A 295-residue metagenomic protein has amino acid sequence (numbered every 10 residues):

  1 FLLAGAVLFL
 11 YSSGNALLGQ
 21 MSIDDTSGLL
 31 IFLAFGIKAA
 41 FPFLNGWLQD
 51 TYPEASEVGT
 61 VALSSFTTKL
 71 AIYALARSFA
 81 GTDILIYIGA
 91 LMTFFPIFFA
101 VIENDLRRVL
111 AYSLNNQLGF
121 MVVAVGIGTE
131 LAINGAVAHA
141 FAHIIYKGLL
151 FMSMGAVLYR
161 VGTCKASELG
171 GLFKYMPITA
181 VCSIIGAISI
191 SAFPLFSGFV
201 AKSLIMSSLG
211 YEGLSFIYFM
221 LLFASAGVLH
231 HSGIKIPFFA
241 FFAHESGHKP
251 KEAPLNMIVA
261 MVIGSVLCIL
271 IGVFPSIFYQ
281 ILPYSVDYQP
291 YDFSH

Functional and structural regions predicted by a protein language model:
F1-N256: Hydrophobic transmembrane alpha-helices and their helix-loop junctions in integral membrane proteins
L3-V7, F94-F95, V262-I269, H295: Hydrophobic core of alpha-helical transmembrane segments in multi-pass integral membrane proteins
A62-S65, M257-I269: Select subsegments of transmembrane alpha-helices in polytopic membrane proteins, especially boundary-proximal
S189-L204, S265-V286: Alpha-helical transmembrane segments and their membrane-interface junctions in multi-pass membrane proteins
S208-S215, V286-H295: Membrane-interface segments at the starts/ends of alpha-helical transmembrane spans
